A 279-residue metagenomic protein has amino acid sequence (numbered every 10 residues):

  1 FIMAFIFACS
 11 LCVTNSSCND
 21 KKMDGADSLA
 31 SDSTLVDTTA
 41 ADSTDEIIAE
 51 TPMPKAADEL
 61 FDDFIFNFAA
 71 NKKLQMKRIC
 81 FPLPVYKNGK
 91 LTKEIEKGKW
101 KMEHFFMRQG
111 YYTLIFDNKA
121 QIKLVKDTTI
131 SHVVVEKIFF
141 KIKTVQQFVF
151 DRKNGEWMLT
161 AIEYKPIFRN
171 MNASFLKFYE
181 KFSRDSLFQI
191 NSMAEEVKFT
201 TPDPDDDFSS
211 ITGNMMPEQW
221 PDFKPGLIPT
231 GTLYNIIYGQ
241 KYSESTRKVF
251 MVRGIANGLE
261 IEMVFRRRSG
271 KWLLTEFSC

Functional and structural regions predicted by a protein language model:
V13-S17: C-terminal motif of bacterial Sec signal peptides marking the signal peptidase cleavage site
N19-K21: Bacterial signal peptide processing site
S31-F66: N-terminal low-complexity, Pro/Thr/Ser-rich intrinsically disordered segments that act as propeptides or flexible
A56-K73, N172-F188: Short, aromatic-enriched amphipathic alpha-helices that serve as compact interaction elements
V85-I142, D203, S209-L259: Surface-exposed, charged secondary-structure patches
E136, F140-N170, G258-C279: Short beta-strand edge/turn micro-motifs at domain boundaries
N154-S192, F199-S210: Surface-exposed beta-loop interaction hotspot
